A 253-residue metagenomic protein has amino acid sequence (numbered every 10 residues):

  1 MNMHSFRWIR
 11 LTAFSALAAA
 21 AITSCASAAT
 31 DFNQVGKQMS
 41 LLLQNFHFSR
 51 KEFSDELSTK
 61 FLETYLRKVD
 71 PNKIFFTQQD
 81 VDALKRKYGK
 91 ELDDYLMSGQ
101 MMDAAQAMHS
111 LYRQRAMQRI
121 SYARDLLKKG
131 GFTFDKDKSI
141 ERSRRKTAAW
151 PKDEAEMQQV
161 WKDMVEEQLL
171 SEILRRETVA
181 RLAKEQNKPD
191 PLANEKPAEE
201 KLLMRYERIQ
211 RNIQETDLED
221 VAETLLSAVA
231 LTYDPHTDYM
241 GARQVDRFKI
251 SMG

Functional and structural regions predicted by a protein language model:
N2-A13: Bacterial N-terminal signal peptides that target proteins for export
H4-F6, C25-G253: Flexible, low-complexity junctional segments that flank or bridge functional domains
T12-T23: Bacterial N-terminal signal peptides
